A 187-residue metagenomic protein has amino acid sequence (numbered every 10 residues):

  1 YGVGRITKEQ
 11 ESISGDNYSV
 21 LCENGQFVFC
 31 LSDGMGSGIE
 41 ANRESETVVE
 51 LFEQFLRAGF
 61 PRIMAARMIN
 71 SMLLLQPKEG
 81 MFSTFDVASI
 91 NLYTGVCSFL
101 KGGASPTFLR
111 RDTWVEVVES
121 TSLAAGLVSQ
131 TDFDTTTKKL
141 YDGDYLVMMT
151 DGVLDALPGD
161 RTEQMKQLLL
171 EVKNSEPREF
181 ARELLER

Functional and structural regions predicted by a protein language model:
Y1-G15, N70-Q76, S105-T137, R182-L185: PP2C/PPM family metal-dependent serine/threonine protein phosphatase catalytic domain, recognizing the conserved
Y1-M35, E40, E46-T47, F133-T136: N-terminal entry segment of metal-dependent catalytic domains or homologous docking segments
I6-K8, G25, M35-G36, L92 (+5 more regions): Short, glycine-/Ser/Thr-/acidic-enriched flexible segments
S12-N24, F85, V117-D160: Acidic loop->beta-strand submotif enriched in PP2C/PPM serine/threonine phosphatases
F27-C30, F99-L100, L146-M149: Short hydrophobic-aromatic micro-motifs
S37-A58, L140, D144-R187: Active-site-proximal, acidic helix/loop segment immediately C-terminal to a metal-coordinating Asp/Glu
E40-A41, S98, F108-R110, E116-E119 (+1 more regions): Extended hydrophobic-aromatic, low-complexity segments
N42-D112, E179, E183-R187: Catalytic core of PPM/PP2C metal-dependent serine/threonine phosphatase domains
